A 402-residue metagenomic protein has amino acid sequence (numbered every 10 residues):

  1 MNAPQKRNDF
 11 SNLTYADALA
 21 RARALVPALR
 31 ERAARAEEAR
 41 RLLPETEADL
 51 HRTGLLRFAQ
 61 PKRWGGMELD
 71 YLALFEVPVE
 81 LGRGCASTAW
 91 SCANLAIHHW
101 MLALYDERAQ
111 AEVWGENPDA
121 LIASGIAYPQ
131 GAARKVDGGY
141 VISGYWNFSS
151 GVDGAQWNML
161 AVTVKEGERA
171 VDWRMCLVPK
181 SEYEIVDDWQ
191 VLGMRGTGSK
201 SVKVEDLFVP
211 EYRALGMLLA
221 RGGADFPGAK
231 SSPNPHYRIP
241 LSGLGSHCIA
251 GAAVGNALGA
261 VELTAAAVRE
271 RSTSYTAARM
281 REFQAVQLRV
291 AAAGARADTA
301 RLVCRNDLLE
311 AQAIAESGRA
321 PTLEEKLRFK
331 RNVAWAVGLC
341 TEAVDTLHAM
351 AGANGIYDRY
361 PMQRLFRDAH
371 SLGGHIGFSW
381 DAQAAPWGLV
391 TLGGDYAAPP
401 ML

Functional and structural regions predicted by a protein language model:
M1-A20, A24, P400-L402: Basic/polar N-terminal segments that are highly enriched at the extreme N-terminus, encompassing both cleavable
R30, A34-E37, T299-W335, H348-I356: C-terminal helix-coil-helix/basic helical segment that borders enzyme active sites and/or dimer interfaces and provides
L42-R52, R57-A155, R169: Glycine-rich flavin
Y145-W189: DPxDG-like acidic metal-binding loop motif
G193, S199-A297: Glycine-rich beta->alpha junctions and the first turn(s) of the following alpha-helix
G255, A291-D298, K330, A334-T341 (+2 more regions): Generic structural signal for well-ordered, non-transmembrane alpha-helical segments in soluble/cytosolic regions
A266-V268, A300-N306, E342: Extended, amphipathic, non-transmembrane alpha-helical segments
A351-L402: Glycine-rich phosphate/cofactor-binding loops in nucleotide/flavin-utilizing enzymes
